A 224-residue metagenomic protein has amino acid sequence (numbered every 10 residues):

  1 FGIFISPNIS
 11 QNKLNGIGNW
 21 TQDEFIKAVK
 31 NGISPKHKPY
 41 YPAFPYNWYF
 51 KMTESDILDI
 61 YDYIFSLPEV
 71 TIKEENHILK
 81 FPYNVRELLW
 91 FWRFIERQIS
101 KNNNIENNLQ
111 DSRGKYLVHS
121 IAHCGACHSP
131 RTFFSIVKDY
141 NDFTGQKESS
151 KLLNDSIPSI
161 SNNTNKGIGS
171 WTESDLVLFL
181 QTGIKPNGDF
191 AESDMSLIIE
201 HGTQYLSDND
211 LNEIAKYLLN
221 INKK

Functional and structural regions predicted by a protein language model:
F1, L89-F94, Q98, N102-T132 (+2 more regions): Sequence/structural segment immediately N-terminal to covalent heme-attachment motifs in c-type and related
F1-E24, N47-I57, D142-P186, L197-L211: Electron-transfer interface patches adjacent to heme c in soluble/periplasmic c-type cytochromes and di-/multiheme
F4, A28-H37, F50, S55-Q110 (+2 more regions): Post-cleavage N-terminal segment of exported redox proteins
N15-Y40, F44: Long, hydrophobic/aromatic-enriched structural stretches that serve as scaffold segments
F25, I60, G114-L117, I121-R131 (+3 more regions): The canonical Cys-X-X-Cys-His
K38-Y40, T71-I78, S129, I136-Y140 (+1 more regions): Short, solvent-exposed loop/turn and secondary-structure capping segments
